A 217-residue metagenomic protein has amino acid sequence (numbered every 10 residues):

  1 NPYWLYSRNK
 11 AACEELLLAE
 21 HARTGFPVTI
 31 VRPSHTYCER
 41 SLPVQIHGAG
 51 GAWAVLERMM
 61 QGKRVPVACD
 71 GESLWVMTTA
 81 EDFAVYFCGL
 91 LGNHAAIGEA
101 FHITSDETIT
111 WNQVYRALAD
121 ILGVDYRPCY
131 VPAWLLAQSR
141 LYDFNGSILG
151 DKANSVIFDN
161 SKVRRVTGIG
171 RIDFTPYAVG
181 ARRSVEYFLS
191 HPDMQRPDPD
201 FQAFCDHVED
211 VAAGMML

Functional and structural regions predicted by a protein language model:
N1-I30, E39: Active-site Tyr-X1-5-Lys
C13, L17, M59, K162-R164: Structural element of the ATP-grasp superfamily
T24, T36-A54, L90-F101, V124-D125: Glycine/proline-rich active-site loop of Rossmann-fold NAD(P)-dependent oxidoreductases
I30, G71, V76-A84, A100 (+2 more regions): Conserved loop-to-helix N-cap of the C-terminal "lid" that shapes the substrate pocket in Rossmann-like
S34-A49, C69-E81, E107: Glycine-rich "substrate-gating" loop/helix at the edge of Rossmann-like oxidoreductase active sites
A54-T78, L90: A conserved pocket-lining segment of Rossmann-fold NAD(P)-dependent short-chain dehydrogenase/reductase
L74, K152-S155: Glycine/small-residue-rich pyrophosphate-binding loop that anchors the diphosphate of NDP-sugar donors
G89-L149, N160, R165-V166, T175 (+2 more regions): Mid/C-terminal beta-alpha module of Rossmann-like enzyme folds, strongest in SDR-family dehydrogenases/epimerases
